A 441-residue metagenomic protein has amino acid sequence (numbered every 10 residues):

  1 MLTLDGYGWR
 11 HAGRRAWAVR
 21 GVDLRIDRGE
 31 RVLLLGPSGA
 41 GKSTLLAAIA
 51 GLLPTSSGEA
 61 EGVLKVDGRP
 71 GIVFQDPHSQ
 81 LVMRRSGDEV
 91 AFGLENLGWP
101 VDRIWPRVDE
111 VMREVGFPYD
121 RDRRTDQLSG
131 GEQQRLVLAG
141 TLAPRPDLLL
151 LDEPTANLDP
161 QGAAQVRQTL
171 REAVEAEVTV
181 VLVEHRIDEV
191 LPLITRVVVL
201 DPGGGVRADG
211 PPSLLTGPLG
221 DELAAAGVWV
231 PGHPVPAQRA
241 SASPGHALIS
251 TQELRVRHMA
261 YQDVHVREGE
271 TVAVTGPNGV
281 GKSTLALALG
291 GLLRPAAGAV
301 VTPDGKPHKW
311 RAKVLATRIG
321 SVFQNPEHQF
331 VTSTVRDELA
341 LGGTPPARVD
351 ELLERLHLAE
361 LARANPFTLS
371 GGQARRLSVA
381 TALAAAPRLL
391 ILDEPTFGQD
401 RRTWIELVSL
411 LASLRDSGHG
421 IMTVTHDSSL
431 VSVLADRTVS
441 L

Functional and structural regions predicted by a protein language model:
A50, G290: Helix-to-loop junction immediately C-terminal to a conserved catalytic motif
G51-D76, A299-V314: ABC ATPase NBD Q-loop/coupling interface
R103-D120, P346-L361: Conserved ABC ATPase "signature" region
R124-L128, E132, N365-L369, Q373: Conserved ABC ATPase signature
L138-A139, V379: Hydrophobic anchor residue at the start of the ABC signature
T141-L142, A382-L383: ABC ATPase C-loop
L149-E153, L390-E394: Catalytic Walker B motif of ABC-type/P-loop ATPase nucleotide-binding domains
G204-G227, L441: Conserved beta-strand-loop-alpha-helix hinge in the C-terminal portion of ABC ATPase nucleotide-binding domains
